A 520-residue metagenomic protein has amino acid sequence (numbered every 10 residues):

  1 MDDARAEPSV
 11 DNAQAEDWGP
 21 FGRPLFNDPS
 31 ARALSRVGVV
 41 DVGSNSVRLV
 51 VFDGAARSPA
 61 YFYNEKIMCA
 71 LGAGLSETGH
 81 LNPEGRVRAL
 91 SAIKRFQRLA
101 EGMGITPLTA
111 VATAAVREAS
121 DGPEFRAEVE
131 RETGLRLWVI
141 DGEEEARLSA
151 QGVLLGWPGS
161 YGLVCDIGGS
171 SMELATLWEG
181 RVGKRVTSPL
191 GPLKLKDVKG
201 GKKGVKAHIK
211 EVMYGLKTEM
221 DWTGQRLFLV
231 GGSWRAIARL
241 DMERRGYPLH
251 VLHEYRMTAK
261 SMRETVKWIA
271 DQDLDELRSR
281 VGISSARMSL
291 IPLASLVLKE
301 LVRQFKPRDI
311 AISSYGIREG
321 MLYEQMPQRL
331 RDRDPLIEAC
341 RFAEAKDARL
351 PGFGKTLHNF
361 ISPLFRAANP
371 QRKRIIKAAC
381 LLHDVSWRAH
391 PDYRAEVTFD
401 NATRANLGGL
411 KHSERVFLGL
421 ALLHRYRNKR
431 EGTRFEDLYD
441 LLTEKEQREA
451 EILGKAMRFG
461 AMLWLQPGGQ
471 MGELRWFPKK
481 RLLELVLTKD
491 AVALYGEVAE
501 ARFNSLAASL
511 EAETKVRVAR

Functional and structural regions predicted by a protein language model:
M1-R36: Non-catalytic pre-domain segments flanking phosphatase-related domains
L34-V37, V51-G54, A70, G74-I105 (+7 more regions): Helical "lid/coupling" subdomains associated with nucleotide-phosphate turnover
V40-S46, C165-S171, V230-S233, S314: A short acidic Gly-Thr/Ser loop motif
G43, A112-T113: A secondary-structure boundary/capping signal
V47, P59, M172, V182 (+1 more regions): Hydrophobic residues embedded in beta-strands of well-ordered beta-sheets
S58-A70: N-terminal glycine-rich anion-binding loops that anchor highly charged ligand groups
L510-R520: A short amphipathic beta-strand at an alpha->beta junction
